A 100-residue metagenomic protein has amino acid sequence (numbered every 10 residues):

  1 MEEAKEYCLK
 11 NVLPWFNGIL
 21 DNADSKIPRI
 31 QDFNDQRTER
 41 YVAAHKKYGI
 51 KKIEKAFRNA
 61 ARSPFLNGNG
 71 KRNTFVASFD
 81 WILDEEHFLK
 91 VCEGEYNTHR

Functional and structural regions predicted by a protein language model:
M1-R100: Append "and, occasionally, other polyanion-binding protein interfaces
